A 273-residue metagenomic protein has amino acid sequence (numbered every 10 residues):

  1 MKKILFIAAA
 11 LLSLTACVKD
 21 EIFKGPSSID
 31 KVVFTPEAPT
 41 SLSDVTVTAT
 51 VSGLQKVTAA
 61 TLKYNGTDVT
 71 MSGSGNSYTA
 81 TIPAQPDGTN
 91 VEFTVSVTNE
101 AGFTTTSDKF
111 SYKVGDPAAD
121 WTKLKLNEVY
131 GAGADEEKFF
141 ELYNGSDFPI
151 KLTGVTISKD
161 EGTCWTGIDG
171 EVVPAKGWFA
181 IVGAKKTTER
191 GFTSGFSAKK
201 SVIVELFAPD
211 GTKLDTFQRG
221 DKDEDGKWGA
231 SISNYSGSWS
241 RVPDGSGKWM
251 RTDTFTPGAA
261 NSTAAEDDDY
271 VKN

Functional and structural regions predicted by a protein language model:
M1-A16: Sec-dependent bacterial lipoprotein signal peptides
K2-K3, V69, Y270: Extended hydrophobic/Leu-rich segments
C17-D44, T50-S52, K56, P83 (+1 more regions): Intrinsically disordered, low-complexity linkers and terminal tails enriched in Ser/Thr/Pro/Gly with interspersed basic
A59-P86: Aromatic- and glycine-rich beta-strand/loop motifs that create alpha-glucan
